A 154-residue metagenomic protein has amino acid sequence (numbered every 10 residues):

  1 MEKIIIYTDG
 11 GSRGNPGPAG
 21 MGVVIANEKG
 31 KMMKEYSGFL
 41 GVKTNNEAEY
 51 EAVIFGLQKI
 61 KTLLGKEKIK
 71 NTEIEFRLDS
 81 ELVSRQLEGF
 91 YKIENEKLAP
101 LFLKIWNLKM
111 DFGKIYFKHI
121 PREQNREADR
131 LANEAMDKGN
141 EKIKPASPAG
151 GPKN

Functional and structural regions predicted by a protein language model:
M1, K153-N154: Short, low-complexity, intrinsically disordered N-terminal peptides in bacterial proteins
M1-E47, Q58-I60: RNase H-like nuclease fold core
G11-N15, I54-M136, N140-K142, A146 (+1 more regions): RNase H catalytic domain
K29, G151-K153: Charged/polar low-complexity intrinsically disordered segments
E49, V53: Short, conserved alpha-helix that lines the donor NDP-sugar binding/gating region of sugar-transfer enzymes
